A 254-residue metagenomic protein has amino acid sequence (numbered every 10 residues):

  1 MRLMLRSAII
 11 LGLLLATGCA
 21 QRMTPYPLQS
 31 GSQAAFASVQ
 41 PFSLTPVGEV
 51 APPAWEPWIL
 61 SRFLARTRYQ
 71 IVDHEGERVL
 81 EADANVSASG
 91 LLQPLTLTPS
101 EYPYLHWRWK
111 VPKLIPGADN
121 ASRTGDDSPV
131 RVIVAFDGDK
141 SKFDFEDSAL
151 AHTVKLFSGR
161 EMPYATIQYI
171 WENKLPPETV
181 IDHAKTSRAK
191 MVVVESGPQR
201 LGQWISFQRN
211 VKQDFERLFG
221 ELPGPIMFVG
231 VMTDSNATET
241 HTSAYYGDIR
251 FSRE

Functional and structural regions predicted by a protein language model:
T17-G18: C-terminal motif of bacterial Sec signal peptides marking the signal peptidase cleavage site
Q21-S61, F145-H152: Extracellular carbohydrate-recognition regions
M23-L28, V130-V132, S187-G197, L201-E239: Extracellular beta-strand ligand-recognition surfaces/modules
F42, V229, I249-F251: Extracellular beta-strand elements of beta-rich domains used for carbohydrate recognition/degradation or cell-matrix
T67-G90: Short carbohydrate-recognition loop motifs
P94-L105, P198-L201: Extracellular/lumenal carbohydrate-interaction signature centered on repeated Trp-anchored short motifs
E101-K155: Extracellular-facing segments of soluble proteins and assemblies that are Gly/Ser/Thr-biased and enriched in aromatics
D127, D137-K185: Extracellular/luminal beta-rich ligand-recognition and adhesion surfaces characterized by aromatic-Gly/Pro-enriched
